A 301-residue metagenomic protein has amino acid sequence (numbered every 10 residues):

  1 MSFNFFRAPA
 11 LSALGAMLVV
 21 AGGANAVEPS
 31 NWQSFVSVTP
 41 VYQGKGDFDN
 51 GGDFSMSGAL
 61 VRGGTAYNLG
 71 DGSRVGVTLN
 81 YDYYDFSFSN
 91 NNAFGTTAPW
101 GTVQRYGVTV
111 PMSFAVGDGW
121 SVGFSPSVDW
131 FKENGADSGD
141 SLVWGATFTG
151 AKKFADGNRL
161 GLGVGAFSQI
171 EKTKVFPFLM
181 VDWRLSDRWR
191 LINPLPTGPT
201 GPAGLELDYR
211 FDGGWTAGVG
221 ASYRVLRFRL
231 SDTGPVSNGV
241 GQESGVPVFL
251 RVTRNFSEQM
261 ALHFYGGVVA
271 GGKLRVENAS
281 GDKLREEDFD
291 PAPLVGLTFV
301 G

Functional and structural regions predicted by a protein language model:
N25-N91, N193-P194, R210, A217 (+2 more regions): Short glycine/proline- and aromatic-enriched beta-strand/turn motifs that initiate or cap beta-hairpins
V36-P40, V77-L79, F124-P126, L162-V164 (+4 more regions): Membrane-embedded beta-strand positions of outer-membrane beta-barrel proteins
P40-G46, Y81-S87, V128-N134, A166-I170 (+4 more regions): Transmembrane beta-strands of outer-membrane beta-barrel pores
S55-V61, W100-Y106, S138-W144, T173-P177 (+3 more regions): Residues that define the transmembrane beta-barrel architecture of outer-membrane proteins
T65-L69, V110-F114, K152, W183 (+4 more regions): Residue-level signature of outer-membrane beta-barrel architecture
D71-V77, D118-V122, D156-L162, R188-I192 (+3 more regions): Repeated loop/turn-to-beta-strand initiation elements of outer-membrane beta-barrel proteins
Y83-A98, N193-D282, E286-P293: Outer-membrane beta-barrel translocator/channel fold
F178-R188, L250-R254, E287-G301: Outer-membrane beta-barrel "beta-signal"
